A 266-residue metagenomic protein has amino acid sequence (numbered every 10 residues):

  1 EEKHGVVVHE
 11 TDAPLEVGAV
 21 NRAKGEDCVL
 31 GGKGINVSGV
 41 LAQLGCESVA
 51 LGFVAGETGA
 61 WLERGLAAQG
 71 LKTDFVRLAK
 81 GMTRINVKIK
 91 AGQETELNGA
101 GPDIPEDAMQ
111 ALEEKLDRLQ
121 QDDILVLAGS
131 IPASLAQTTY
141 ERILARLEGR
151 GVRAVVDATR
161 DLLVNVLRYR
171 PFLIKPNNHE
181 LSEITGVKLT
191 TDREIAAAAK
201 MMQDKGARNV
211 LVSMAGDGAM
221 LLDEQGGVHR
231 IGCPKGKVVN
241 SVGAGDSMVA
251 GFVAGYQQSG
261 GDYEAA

Functional and structural regions predicted by a protein language model:
E1-E16: Positively charged, low-complexity intrinsically disordered leader regions
R22-M82: Substrate-binding N-lobe of the ribokinase-like
G39, I85-I89, G218-L222: Short beta-strand scaffold segments in enzyme catalytic cores
A42, E148, Q257: Gly/Ala-rich phosphate-binding loop of Rossmann-like dinucleotide-binding domains, activating on the conserved
L78, K88-Q121: Conserved phosphate-binding/catalytic loop of the ribokinase/pfkB sugar-kinase fold
I124-I195: Conserved beta-alpha-beta core of the PfkB/ribokinase-like small-molecule kinase fold
V164-N165, D192-A266: Conserved phosphate-binding/catalytic region of the ribokinase-like
